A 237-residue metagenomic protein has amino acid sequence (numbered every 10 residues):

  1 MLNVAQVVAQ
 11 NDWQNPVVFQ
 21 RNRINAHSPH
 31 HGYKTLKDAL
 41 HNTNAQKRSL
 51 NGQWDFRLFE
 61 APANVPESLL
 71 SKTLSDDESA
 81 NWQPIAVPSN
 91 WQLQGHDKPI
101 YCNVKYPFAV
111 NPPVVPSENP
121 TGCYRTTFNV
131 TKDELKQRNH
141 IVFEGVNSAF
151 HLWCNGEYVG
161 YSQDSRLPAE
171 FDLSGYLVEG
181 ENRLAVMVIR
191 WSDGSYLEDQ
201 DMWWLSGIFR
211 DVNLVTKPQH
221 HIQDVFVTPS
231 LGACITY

Functional and structural regions predicted by a protein language model:
L2-N3: Terminal leader/tail segments of proteins
Q6-I24, P29-G32, L36-H41, D55-A61 (+3 more regions): Accessory beta-strand-rich segments of carbohydrate-active enzymes
L36, R48, P62-A63, S71 (+2 more regions): Beta-propeller folds
A45-R57: Mature N-terminal segment immediately following signal peptide/propeptide cleavage in secreted/periplasmic
Q46-S49, L74, P120, W204: Generic detector of ordered secondary-structure context
V65-V87: Short Gly/aromatic-enriched secondary-structure transition segments
P99-P113: N-terminal glycine-rich cofactor-binding segment
P229-Y237: Contiguous beta-strand segments within globular domains
